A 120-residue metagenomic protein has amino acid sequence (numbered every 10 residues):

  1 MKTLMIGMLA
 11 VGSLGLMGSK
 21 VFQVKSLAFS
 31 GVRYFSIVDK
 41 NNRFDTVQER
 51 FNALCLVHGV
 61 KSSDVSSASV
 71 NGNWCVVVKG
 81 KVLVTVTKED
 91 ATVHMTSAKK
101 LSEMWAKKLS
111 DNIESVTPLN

Functional and structural regions predicted by a protein language model:
M1-L4: Positively charged n-region of N-terminal signal peptides that target proteins for export
I6-L9, S97: Alpha-helical protein-protein interaction elements
M8-M17: Hydrophobic h-region of N-terminal signal peptides that target proteins for export in Gram-negative bacteria
G18-N120: N-terminal targeting peptides and non-cytosolic leader segments immediately upstream of the first transmembrane helix
